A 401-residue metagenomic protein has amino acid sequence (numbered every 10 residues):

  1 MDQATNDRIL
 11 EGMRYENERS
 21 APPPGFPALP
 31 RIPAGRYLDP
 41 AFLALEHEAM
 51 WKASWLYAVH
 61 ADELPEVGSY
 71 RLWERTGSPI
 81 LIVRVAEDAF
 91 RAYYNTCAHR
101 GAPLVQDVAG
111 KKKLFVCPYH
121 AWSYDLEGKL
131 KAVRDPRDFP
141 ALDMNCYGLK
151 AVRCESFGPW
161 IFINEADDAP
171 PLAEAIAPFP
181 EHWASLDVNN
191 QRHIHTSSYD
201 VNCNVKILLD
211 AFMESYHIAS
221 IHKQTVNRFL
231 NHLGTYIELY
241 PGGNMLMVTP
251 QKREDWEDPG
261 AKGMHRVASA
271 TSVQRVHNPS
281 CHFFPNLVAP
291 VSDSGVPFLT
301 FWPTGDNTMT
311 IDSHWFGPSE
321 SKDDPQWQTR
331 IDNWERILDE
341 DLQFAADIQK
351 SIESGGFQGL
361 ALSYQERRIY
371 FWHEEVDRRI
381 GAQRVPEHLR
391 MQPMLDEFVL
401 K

Functional and structural regions predicted by a protein language model:
M1-D107, V152-S156: N-terminal pre-ligand scaffold of iron-sulfur
Q3-T5, V83, E155, W160-K401: C-terminal catalytic domain of Rieske-type non-heme iron oxygenases
G12-P40, A102-P118, K150-S156, F229-R266: N-terminal short leaders/motifs
A28, A34, D39, K52-A53 (+10 more regions): Generic structural "secondary-structure junction" signal
P33-A34, V59-H60, D143, P171 (+1 more regions): Short, solvent-exposed coil/turn linker segments
K52-P65, V133-R137, S280-P285: Short Pro/Gly-enriched beta-strand edge/turn motifs at strand-loop
E63-D167, A173-E181: Rieske [2Fe-2S] iron-sulfur-binding domain
